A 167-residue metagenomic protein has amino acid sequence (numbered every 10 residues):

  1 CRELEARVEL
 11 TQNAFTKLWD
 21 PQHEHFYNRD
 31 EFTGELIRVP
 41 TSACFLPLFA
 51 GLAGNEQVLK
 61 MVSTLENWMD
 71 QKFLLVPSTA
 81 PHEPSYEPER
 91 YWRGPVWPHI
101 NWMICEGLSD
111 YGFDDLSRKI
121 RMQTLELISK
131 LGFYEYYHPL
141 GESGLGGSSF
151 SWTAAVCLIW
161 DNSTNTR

Functional and structural regions predicted by a protein language model:
C1-E3, Y111: Inter-helical turn/loop segments and adjacent helix faces that build the functional surface of alpha-helical bundle
A6, V96-H99: Short acidic alpha-helix initiation/capping motifs at coil-to-helix transition points, especially at protein N-termini
Q12-V96, Q123, S129-R167: Extended glycan-interaction surfaces of carbohydrate-active proteins
A43-G54, N101-D114: Alpha-helical support elements that line or immediately flank enzyme active sites and cofactor-binding pockets
R118-T124: Hydrophobic transmembrane alpha-helices and their immediate junctions
